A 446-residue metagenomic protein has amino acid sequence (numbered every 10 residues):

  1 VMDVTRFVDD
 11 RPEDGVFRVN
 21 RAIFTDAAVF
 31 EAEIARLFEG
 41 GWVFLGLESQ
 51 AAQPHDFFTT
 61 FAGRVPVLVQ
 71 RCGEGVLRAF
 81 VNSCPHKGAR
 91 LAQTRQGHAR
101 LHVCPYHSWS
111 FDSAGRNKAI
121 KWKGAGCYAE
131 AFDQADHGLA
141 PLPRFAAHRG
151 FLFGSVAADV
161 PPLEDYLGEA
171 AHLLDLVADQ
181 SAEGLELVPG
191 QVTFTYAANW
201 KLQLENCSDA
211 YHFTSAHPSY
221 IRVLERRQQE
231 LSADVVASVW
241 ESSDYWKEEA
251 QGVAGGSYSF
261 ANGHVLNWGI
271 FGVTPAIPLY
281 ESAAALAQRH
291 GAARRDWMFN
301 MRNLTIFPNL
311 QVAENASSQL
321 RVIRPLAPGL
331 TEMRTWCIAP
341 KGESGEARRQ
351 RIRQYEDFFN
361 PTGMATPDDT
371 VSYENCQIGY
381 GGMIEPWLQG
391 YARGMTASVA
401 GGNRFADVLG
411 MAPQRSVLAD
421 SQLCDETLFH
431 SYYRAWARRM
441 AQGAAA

Functional and structural regions predicted by a protein language model:
V4-R21: Short, contiguous pre-domain boundary segments
G15, I23, A27-F38, V43-A62: Glycine/alanine-rich phosphate-binding loops at beta-alpha junctions
V19-R21, T25-D26, E39-G40, L47 (+6 more regions): Generic structural "secondary-structure junction" signal
E39-A51, W122-Y128, M301-F307: Short Pro/Gly-enriched beta-strand edge/turn motifs at strand-loop
Q50-H172: Rieske [2Fe-2S] iron-sulfur-binding domain
N82, P143-A446: C-terminal catalytic domain of Rieske-type non-heme iron oxygenases
